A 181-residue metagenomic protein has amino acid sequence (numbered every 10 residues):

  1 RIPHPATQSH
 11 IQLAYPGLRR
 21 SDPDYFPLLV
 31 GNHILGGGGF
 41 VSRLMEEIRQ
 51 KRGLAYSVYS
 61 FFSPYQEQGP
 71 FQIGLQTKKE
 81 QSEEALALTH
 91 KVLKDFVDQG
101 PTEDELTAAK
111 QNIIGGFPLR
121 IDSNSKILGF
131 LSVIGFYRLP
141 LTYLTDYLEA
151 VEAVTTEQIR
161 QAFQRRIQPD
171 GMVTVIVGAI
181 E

Functional and structural regions predicted by a protein language model:
R1-I2, T156-E181: Proteolytic maturation boundary segments
R1-V41: His/Glu-based metal-binding/catalytic segments typifying zinc-dependent metallopeptidases
H10-L18, M45, R49-A153, D170-G178: M16 family metallopeptidases and their MPP-like homologs
G31-N32, M45, H90, R160 (+1 more regions): Generic solvent-exposed, charged/amphipathic alpha-helical segments that serve as macromolecular interface scaffolds
